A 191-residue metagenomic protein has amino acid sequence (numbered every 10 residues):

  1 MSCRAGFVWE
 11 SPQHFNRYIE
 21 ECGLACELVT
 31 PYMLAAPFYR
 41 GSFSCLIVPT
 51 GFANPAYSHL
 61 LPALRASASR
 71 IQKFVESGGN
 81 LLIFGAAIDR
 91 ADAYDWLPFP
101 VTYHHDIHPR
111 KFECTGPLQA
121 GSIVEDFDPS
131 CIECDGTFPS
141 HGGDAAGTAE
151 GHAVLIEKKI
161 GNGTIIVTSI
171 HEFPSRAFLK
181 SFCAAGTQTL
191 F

Functional and structural regions predicted by a protein language model:
M1-C45, P49: Aromatic-Pro/Gly-enriched surface loop or interdomain linker that acts as a lid/target-recognition segment
S2-R4, E21-C22, P31, E76 (+2 more regions): A glycine-centered loop/beta-turn motif at secondary-structure junctions
F7-E10, F84, T168: Short hydrophobic segments within beta-strands
S11-Q13, T30-M33, F52, A87 (+2 more regions): Short beta->alpha connector loops
P12-R17, R90-A93, S175: Short, charged/polar "capping" segments at the starts of alpha-helices and the immediately preceding loops
M33-Y39, H108-P117, A153-L155: A short acidic, often aromatic-flanked loop/helix-cap motif at beta-alpha or helix-coil junctions that lines enzyme
S44-N54, L82, I165-S169: Structural motif
A53-D135, F178: A glycine-rich, often tryptophan-bearing local segment used as a flexible ligand/cofactor-contacting loop or short
